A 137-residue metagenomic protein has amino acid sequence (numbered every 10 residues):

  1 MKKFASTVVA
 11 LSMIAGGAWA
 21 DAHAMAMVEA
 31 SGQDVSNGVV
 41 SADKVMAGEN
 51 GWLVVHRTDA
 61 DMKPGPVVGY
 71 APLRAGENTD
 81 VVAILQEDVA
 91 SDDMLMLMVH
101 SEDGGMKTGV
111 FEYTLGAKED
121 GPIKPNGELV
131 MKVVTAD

Functional and structural regions predicted by a protein language model:
K2-A10: Sec-dependent signal peptide recognition, specifically the positively charged N-region followed immediately by
G16-A22: Sec/Tat signal peptide C-region and signal peptidase I cleavage site
A22-P64: Short, surface-exposed binding/anchoring microloops in extracellular/periplasmic proteins
S41-D43, E77-D88: Exposed aromatic-hydrophobic patches
P66-G76: Solvent-exposed serine/threonine-rich low-complexity stretches and specific carbohydrate-binding patches
D93-E102: Short, aromatic- and glycine-rich surface loops/edge beta-strands on solvent-exposed regions
S101-G116: Short acidic/polar inter-strand loop motif in beta-rich domains
N126-D137: Short, low-complexity, Pro/Ser/Thr/Gly-rich segments in the mature regions of secreted, periplasmic
